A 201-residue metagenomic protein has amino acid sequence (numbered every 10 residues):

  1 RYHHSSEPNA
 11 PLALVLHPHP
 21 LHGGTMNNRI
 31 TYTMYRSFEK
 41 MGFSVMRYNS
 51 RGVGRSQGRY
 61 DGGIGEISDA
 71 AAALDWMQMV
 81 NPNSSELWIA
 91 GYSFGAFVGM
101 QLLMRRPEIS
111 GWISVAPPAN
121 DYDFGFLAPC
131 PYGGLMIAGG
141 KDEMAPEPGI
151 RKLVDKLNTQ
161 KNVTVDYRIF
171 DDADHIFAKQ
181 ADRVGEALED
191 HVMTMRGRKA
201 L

Functional and structural regions predicted by a protein language model:
R1-N81: Serine-hydrolase catalytic machinery in alpha/beta-hydrolase-like enzymes
P18-H19, Y92, I113-Y122, G139: Active-site nucleophile loop of the alpha/beta-hydrolase fold
G58, A173-G185: Catalytic histidine-centered segment of alpha/beta-hydrolase-like enzymes
A90-G99: Gly/Ala-rich beta-loop-alpha elbow adjacent to hydrolase catalytic centers
C130-P131, L135-A138, D142: Short beta-strand/loop motif that positions the catalytic acidic residue of the alpha/beta-hydrolase fold
Y132, P146-K156: Short alpha-helix in the alpha/beta-hydrolase fold that links the catalytic acid
G140-A145, H175-I176: Acidic catalytic loop of the alpha/beta-hydrolase fold
D155-I176: Catalytic histidine neighborhood in serine/cysteine hydrolases with alpha/beta-hydrolase-type architecture
